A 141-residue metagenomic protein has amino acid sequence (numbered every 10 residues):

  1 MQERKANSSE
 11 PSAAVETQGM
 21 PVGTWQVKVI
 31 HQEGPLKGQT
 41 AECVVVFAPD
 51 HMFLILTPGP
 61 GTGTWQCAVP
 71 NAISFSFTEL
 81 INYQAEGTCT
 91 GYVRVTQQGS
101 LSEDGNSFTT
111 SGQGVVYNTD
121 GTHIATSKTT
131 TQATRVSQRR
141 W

Functional and structural regions predicted by a protein language model:
M1-P11, S74, E79-W141: Beta-sheet ligand-binding and adhesion/scaffold domains
A14-E16, C43: Short, flexible, glycine/charge-rich loop motifs used to bind or transfer phosphoryl groups or to couple energy/partner
E16-L36, G61: Tryptophan-anchored aromatic micro-motifs
W25, W65, T110: Hydrophobic pocket/interface hotspot
L36-I73, E79-Y83, S107: N-terminal glycine/threonine-rich, aromatic-flanked beta-hairpin/loop signature
